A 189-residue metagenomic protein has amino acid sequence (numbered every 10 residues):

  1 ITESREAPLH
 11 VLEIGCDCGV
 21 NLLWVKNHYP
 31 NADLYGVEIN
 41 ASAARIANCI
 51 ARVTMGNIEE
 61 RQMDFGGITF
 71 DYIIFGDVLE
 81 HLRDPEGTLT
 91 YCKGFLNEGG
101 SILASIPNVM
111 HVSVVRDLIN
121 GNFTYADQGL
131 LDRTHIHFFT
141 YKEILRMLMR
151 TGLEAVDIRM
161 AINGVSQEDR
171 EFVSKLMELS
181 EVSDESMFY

Functional and structural regions predicted by a protein language model:
I1, N57, S180-D184: Helix N-terminus capping/helix-initiation residues
T2-R116, T140-L145: Conserved SAM-binding loop
V20, R83-Y189: S-adenosyl-L-methionine-dependent methyltransferase catalytic module, highlighting the catalytic core
